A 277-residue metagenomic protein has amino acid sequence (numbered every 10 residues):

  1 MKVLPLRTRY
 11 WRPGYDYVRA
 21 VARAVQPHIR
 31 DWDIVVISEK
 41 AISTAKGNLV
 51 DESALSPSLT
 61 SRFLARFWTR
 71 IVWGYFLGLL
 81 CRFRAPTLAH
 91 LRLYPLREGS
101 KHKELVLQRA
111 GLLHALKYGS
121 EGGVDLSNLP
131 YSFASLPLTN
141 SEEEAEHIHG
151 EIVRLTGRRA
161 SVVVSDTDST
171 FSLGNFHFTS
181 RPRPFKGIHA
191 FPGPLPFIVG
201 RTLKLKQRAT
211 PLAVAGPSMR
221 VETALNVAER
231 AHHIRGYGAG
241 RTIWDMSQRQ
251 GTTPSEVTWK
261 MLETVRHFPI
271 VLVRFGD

Functional and structural regions predicted by a protein language model:
M1-D277: N-terminal and secondary-structure boundary signal
